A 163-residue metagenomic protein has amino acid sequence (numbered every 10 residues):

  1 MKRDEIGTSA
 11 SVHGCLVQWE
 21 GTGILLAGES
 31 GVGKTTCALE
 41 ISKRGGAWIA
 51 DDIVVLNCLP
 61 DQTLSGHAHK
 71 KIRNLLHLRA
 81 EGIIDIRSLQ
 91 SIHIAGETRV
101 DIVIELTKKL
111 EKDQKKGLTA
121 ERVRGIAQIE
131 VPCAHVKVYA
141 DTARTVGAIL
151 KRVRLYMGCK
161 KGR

Functional and structural regions predicted by a protein language model:
M1-T22, G147, L155, K161: Extreme N-terminal, non-catalytic leader segments that precede Walker-type/kinase nucleotide-binding cores
E5-G7, G14-C15, C37, Q90-I94: A generic local secondary-structure boundary/capping motif
H13-L16, I53, E121: Short, acidic/polar N-cap/turn motifs at the starts of alpha helices
E20-S42: Glycine-rich phosphate-binding P-loop
G21-G23, R73-R79, E130: Short, basic, glycine/proline-bearing loop/turn elements
A47-E105: Conserved nucleotide-sensing/catalytic segment adjacent to the nucleotide-binding pocket in NTP-handling enzymes
E97-R163: Conserved NTP phosphate-binding and transfer environment spanning the P-loop NTPase/kinase superfamily
